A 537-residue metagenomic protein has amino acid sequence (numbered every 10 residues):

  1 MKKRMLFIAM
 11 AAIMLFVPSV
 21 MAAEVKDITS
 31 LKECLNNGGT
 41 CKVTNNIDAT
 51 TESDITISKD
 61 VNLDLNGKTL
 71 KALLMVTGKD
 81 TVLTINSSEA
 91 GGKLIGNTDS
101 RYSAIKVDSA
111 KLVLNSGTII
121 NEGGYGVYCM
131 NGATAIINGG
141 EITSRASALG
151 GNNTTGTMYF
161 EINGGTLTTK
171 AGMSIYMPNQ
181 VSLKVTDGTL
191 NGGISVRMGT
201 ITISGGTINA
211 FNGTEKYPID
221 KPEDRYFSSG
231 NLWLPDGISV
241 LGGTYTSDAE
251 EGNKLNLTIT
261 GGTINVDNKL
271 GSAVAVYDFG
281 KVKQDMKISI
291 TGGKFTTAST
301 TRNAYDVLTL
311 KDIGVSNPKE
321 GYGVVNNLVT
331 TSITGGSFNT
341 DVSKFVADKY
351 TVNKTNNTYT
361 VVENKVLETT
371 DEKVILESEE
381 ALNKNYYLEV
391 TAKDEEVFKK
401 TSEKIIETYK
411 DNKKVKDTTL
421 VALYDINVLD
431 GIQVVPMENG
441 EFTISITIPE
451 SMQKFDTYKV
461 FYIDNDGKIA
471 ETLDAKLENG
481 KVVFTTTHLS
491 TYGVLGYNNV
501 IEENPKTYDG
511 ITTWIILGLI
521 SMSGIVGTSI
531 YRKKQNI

Functional and structural regions predicted by a protein language model:
M1-A22, N536-I537: Sec-dependent, cleavable N-terminal signal peptides
M14, S19-E33, N357-E363: Right-handed parallel beta-helix/beta-solenoid
F16-E24, E503-T512, I530-K533: Sec-dependent signal peptide cleavage junction
I28, G39-L73, G188: N-terminal extracellular ligand-recognition/capping segment immediately after the signal peptide
D54-N62, M75-G96, A104-T118, C129-R145 (+5 more regions): Surface-exposed loop/turn motifs in large extracellular/passenger domains
N326, T330, T334-G335, S343-K344 (+4 more regions): Feature for mature exported/ectodomain regions
V366-T369, V434-E441, S451-V526, I537: Proteolytic cleavage junctions
